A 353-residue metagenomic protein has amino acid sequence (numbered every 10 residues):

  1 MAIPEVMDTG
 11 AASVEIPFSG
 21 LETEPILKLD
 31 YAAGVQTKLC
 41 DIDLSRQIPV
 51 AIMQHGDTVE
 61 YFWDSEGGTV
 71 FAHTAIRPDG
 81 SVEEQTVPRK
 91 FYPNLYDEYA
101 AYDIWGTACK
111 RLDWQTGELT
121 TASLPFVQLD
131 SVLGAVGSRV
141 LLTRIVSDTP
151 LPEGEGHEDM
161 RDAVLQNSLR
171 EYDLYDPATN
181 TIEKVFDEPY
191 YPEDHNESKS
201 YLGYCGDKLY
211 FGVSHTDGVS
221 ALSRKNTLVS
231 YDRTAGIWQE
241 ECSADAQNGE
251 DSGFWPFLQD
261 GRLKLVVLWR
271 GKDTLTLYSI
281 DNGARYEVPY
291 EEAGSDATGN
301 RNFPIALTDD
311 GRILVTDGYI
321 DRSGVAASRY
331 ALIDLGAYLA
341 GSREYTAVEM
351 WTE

Functional and structural regions predicted by a protein language model:
A2, S13-I16, Y61-W63, Y102-D103 (+4 more regions): Residue position within the beta-strands of beta-propeller blades
I3-V6, S45-H55, V87-E98, F126-G137 (+4 more regions): Repeated scaffold domains used in trafficking and secretory/extracellular systems, primarily beta-propellers
V6-T9, P17-L21: N-terminal low-complexity, Pro/Thr/Ser-rich intrinsically disordered segments that act as propeptides or flexible
D8-G10, T86, Y99-A100, A163: The feature marks helicase ATPase cores and/or their adjacent C-terminal helical subdomains in SF1/SF2/AAA+ helicases
T9, A33, H55-G56, G67 (+8 more regions): Acidic/polar residues in short coil/turn loops that connect beta-strands within repeat-based beta-sheet scaffolds
G20-L44, S65-V87, G106-F126, G156-Y190 (+3 more regions): Surface-exposed loop/turn elements that mediate protein-protein interactions on large endomembrane-trafficking
V59, S81, A100, V140 (+2 more regions): Generic structural signal for coil-to-beta-strand starts
L133-V136, L141-G156, M160-Y172: Solenoidal tandem-repeat scaffolds enriched in leucines and small polar residues
